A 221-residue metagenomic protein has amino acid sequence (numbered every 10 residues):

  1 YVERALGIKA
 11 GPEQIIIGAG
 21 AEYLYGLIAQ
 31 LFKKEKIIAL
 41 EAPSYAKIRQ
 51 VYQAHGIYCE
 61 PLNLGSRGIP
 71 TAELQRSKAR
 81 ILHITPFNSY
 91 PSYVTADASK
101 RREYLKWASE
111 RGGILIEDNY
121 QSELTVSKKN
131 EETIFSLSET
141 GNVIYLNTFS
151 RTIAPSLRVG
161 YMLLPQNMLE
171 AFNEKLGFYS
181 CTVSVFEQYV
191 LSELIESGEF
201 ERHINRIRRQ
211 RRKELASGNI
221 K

Functional and structural regions predicted by a protein language model:
Y1, I220-K221: Intrinsic structural disorder
Y1-R111, I116, E123-L124, K129-L137 (+2 more regions): Conserved core of the PLP fold type I
N119-Q121, F149: Short strand-turn motif at the edge of the Rossmann-like AdoMet-binding core
V143-I220: PLP-dependent aminotransferase class I/II
